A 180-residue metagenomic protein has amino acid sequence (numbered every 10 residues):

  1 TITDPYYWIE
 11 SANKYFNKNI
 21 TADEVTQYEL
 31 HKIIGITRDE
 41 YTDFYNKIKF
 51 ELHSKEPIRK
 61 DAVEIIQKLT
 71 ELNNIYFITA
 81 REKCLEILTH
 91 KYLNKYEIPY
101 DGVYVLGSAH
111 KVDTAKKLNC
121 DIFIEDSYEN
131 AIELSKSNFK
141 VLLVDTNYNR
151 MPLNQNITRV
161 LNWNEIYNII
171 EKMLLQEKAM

Functional and structural regions predicted by a protein language model:
T1-D43: Active-site neighborhood of HAD-like aspartate-dependent phosphohydrolases
D43-E51: Short glycine/proline- and acidic residue-enriched helix-loop micro-motifs that form flexible lids or anion-recognition
F50-F77, E82-H90: Short, acidic loop-to-helix structural element flanking the phosphoryl-transfer center in phosphate-processing enzymes
A80-E133, S137: Substrate-recognition "cap/lid" segment bordering the active-site pocket of phosphatases
V103-G107, T158-E165: Short acidic-hydrophobic, aromatic-tinged amphipathic segments that line or gate anion-handling sites
V112-A115, M151-T158, I169-E171: Short, charged, surface-exposed secondary-structure boundary motifs
C120-L161: Acidic, Mg2+-coordinating phosphoryl-transfer loop and its flanking beta/alpha structural elements, shared across
